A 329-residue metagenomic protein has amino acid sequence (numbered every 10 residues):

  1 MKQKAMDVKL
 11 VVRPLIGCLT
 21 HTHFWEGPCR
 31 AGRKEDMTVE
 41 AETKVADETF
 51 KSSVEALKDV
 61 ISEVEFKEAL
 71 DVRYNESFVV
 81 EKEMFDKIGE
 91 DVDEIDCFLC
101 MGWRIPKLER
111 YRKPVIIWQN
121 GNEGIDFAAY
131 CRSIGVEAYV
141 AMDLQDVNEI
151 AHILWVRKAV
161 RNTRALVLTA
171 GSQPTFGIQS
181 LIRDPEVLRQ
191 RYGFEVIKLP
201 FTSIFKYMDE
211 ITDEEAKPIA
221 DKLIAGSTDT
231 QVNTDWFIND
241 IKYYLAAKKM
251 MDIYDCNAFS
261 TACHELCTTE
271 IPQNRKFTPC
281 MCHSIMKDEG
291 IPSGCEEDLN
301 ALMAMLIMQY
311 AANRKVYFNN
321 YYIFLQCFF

Functional and structural regions predicted by a protein language model:
M1-F329: An N-terminal assembly and electron-transfer interface module characteristic of large anaerobic redox and radical
